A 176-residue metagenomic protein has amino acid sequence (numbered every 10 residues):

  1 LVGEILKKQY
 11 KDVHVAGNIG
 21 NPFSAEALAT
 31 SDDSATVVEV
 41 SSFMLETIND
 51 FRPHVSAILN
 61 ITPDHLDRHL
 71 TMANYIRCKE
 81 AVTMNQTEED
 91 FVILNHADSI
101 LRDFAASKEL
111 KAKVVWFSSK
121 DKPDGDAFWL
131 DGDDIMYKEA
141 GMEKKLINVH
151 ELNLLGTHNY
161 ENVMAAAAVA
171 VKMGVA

Functional and structural regions predicted by a protein language model:
L1, P22-S24, M164-A168: Short amphipathic alpha-helical face segments that pack within enzyme cores and frequently flank/anchor catalytic
L1-H14: A conserved segment at the C-terminal end of the G1
Q9-K11, P22-D33: P-loop NTPase switch/communication element
N18: Active-site glycine-centered loops adjacent to acidic/histidine catalytic or metal-binding residues that shape
A29-F117, F128-D131, M136, I147-L154: Flexible active-site lid/hinge loop adjacent to a nucleotide/diphosphate and Mg2+-phosphate binding pocket
K120-G125: A short acidic, often aromatic-flanked loop/helix-cap motif at beta-alpha or helix-coil junctions that lines enzyme
L154-A165: Short glycine/threonine-rich catalytic loop with a Thr-x-Gly-x-Asp
V169-A176: Gly/charged, well-structured mid-domain segments that form the phosphate/adenylate-handling core of ATP-dependent
